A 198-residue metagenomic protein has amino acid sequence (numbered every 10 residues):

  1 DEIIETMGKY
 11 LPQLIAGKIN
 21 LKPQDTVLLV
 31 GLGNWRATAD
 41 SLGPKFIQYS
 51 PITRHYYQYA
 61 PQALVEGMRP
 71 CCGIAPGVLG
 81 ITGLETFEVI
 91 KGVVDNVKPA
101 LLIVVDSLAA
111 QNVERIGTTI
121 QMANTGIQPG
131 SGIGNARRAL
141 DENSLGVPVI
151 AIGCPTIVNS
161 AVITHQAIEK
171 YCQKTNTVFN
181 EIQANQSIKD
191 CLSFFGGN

Functional and structural regions predicted by a protein language model:
D1-M7, A39-G43, T82-T86: Phosphate/oxyanion-binding active-site loops and adjacent basic polyanion-contact surfaces
D1-Q24: Extended, charged alpha/beta regions that create polyanion-binding interfaces
N20-P23, A63-G67, V94-V97, V113-E114 (+1 more regions): Solvent-exposed alpha-helices and their adjacent loops that cap or buttress functional pockets in soluble metabolic
T26-L28, L101-I103: Structural motif
L32-D40, G80, S107-Q111: Gly/Ser/Thr-rich loops at beta-strand to alpha-helix junctions that form or flank small-molecule/cofactor-binding
N34-R69, G73: Glycine-rich phosphate/diphosphate-binding loop of Rossmann-like nucleotide-binding domains
L64-V94, K98: A structural-propensity feature for long, helix-poor, extended segments
I74-A75, V104-N198: A structural signal for small-residue-enriched, beta-sheet-centric alpha/beta enzyme cores and oligomeric scaffold folds
